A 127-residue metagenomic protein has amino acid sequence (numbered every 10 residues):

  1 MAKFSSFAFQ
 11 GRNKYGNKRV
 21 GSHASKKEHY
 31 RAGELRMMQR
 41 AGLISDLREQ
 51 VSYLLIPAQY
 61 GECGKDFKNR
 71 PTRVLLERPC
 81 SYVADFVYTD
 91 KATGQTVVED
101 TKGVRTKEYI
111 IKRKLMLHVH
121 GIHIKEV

Functional and structural regions predicted by a protein language model:
M1-V127: Electrostatic, structured charged patches in enzyme active sites and in nucleic-acid/phosphate-binding
